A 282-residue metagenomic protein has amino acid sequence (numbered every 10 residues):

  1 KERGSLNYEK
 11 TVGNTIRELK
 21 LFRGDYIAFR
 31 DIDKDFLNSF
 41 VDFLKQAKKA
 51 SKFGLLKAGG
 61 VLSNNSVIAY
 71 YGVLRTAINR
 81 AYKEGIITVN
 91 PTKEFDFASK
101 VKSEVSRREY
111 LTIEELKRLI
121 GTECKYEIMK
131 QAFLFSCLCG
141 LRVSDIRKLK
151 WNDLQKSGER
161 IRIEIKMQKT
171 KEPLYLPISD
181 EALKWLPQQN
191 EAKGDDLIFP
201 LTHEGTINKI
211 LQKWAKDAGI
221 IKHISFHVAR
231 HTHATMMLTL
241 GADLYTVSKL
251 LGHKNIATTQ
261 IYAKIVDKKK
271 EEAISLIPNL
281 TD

Functional and structural regions predicted by a protein language model:
K1-N7, I16-R107, R118, T122 (+1 more regions): N-terminal core-binding DNA-recognition domain of tyrosine recombinases/integrases
I32, A69, T202-G205, I221-G241: Short basic/aromatic active-site micro-motif
E94-S99, C139, K148-P187: Conserved tyrosine-mediated DNA breakage-rejoining catalytic core shared by Y-recombinases
V105, Q168-P187, K193-K213: C-terminal catalytic core of Y-nucleophile DNA break-rejoin enzymes
Y110, M167-K171, E204, L251-L276: Catalytic-site neighborhood detector that most strongly recognizes the C-terminal catalytic loop/helix of tyrosine
R118, L174-D180, K184, Q188 (+1 more regions): DNA/chromatin major-groove-contacting recognition/catalytic segments
L134, L138, S144-D145, K213 (+2 more regions): C-terminal catalytic core of tyrosine-transesterase DNA break-rejoin enzymes
D153-R160, I221-H223, A242-I261, E272: Short, polar N-cap/turn motifs at the start of nucleic acid-interacting alpha helices
